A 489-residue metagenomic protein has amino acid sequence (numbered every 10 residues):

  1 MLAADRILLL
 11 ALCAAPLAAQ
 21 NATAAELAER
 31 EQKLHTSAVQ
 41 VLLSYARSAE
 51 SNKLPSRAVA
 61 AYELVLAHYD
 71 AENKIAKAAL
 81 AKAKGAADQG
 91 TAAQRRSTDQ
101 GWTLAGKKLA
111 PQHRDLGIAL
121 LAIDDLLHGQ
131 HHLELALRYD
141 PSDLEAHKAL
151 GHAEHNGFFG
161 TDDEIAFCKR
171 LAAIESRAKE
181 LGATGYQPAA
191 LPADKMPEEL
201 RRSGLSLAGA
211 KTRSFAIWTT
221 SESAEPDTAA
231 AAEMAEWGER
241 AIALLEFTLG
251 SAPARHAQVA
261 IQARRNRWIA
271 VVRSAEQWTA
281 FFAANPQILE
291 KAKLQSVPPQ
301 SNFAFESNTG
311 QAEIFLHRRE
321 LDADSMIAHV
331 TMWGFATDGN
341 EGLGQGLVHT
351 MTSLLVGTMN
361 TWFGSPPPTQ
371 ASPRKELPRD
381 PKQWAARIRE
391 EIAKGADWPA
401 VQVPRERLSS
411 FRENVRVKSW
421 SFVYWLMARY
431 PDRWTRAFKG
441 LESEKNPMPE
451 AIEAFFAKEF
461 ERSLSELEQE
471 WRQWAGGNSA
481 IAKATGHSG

Functional and structural regions predicted by a protein language model:
L10-Q20: Hydrophobic h-region of N-terminal signal peptides that target proteins for export in Gram-negative bacteria
E26-A28, N73-D115, A122, H128-A210 (+2 more regions): Pro/Ala/Gly-rich low-complexity, hydrophilic intrinsically disordered segments
L34-S37, E50, L121: Hydrophobic/aromatic side-chain positions at a characteristic register within alpha-helices of tetratricopeptide repeats
S44-Y45, L80, L116, L150 (+2 more regions): Structural register within alpha-helical repeat arrays
L205-G344, P447-I452: Juxtacatalytic substrate-recognition/specificity segment
L294-G310, D338-G489: Acidic/His/Gly-enriched intrinsically disordered linker/tail segments that often contain short helix/coil "MoRF-like"
